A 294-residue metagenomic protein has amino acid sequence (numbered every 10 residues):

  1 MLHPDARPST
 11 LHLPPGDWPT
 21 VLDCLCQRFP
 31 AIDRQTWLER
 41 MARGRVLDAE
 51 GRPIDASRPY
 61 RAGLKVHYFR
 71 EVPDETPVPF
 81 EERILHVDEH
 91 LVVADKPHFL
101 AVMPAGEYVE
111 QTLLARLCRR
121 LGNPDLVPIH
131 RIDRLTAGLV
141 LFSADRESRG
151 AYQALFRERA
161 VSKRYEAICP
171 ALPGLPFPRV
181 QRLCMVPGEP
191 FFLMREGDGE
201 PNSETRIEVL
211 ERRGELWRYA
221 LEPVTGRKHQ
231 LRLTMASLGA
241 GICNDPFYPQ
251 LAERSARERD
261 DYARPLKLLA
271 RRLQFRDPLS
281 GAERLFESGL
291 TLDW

Functional and structural regions predicted by a protein language model:
M1-W294: RNA pseudouridine synthases
